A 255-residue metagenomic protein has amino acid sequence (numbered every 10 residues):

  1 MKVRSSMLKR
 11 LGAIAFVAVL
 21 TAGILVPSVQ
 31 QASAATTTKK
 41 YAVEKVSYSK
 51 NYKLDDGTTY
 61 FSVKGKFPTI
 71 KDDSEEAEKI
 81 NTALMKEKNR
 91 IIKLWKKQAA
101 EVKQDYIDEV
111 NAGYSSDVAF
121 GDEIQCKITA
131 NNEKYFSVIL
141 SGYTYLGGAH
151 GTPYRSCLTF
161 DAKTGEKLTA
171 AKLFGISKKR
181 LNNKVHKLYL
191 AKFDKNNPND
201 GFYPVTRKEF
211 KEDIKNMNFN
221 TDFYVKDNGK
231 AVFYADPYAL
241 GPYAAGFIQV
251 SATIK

Functional and structural regions predicted by a protein language model:
K2-Q31: Sec-dependent N-terminal signal peptides of Gram-positive bacterial secreted proteins and lipoproteins
V29-K255: Compositionally biased intrinsically disordered regions enriched in Thr/Gly
